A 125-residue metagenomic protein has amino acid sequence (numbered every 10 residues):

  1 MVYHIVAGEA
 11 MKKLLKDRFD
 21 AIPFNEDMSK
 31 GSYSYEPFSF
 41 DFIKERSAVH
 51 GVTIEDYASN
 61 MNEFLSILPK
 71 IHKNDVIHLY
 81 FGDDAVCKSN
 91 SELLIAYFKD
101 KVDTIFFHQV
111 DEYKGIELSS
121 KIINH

Functional and structural regions predicted by a protein language model:
M1, R18, H72-V76, V102-T104: A general structural motif
M1-S59: A structured, charge-rich N-terminal accessory region that forms the first stable segment of a protein and links
I5, D75-V86: Acidic beta-strand-to-loop metal/phosphate-binding motif
E9-A10, E26, G82-D84, V110-E112: An acidic- and aromatic-residue-enriched active-site/binding cleft used to recognize and process polar
K13-K16, Y33-S34, C87-I95, E117-S120: A short acidic (Asp/Glu
P23, H78-Y80, T104-Q109: A structural signal for short, well-ordered beta-strand segments and their strand-loop junctions that often border
N60-I71: A short, well-structured juxtamembrane/interface segment
E92-H125: Long, charge-dense
